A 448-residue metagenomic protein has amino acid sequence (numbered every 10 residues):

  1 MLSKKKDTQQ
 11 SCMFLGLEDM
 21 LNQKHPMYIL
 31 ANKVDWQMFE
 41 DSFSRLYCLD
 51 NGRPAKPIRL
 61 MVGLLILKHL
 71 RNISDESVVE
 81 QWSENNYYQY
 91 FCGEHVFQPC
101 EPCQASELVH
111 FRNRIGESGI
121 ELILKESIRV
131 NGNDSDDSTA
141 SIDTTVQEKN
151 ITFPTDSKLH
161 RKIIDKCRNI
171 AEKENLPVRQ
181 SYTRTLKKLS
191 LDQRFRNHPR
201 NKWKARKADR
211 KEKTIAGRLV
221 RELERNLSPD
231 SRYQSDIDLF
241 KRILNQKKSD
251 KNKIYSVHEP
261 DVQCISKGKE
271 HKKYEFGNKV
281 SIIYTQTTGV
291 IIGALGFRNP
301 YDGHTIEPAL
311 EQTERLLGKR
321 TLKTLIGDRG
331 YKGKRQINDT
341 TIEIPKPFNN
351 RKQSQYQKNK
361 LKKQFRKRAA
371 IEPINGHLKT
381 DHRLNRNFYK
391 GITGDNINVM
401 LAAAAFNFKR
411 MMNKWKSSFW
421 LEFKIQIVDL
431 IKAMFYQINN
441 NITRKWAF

Functional and structural regions predicted by a protein language model:
M1-V34, D41, N413-F448: Charged, often Cys/His-bearing segments associated with DNA-binding zinc-finger transcription factors
H25, L64, V78-V79, Q104-L108 (+7 more regions): Short, conserved catalytic/metal-binding motifs centered on acidic residues
P26-I66, L70: Basic, short loop/linker segments at the boundary and entry of helix-turn-helix/winged-helix-like folds
N51-K56, N86, L325-K334: Acidic, metal-coordinating catalytic cores used for nucleic-acid/nucleotide bond scission and strand-transfer chemistry
H95-D261: Active-site- or DNA-interface-adjacent structural scaffold in DNA-acting proteins
S256-K272: Flexible, glycine/threonine-enriched loop-and-boundary segments that flank and lead into catalytic domains of large
E270-L316: Electropositive, glycine- and tryptophan-enriched low-complexity nucleic-acid-binding patches
T324-T393: Helix-centered, glycine/charged polyanion-binding patches within enzymatic domains that contact phosphate-containing
